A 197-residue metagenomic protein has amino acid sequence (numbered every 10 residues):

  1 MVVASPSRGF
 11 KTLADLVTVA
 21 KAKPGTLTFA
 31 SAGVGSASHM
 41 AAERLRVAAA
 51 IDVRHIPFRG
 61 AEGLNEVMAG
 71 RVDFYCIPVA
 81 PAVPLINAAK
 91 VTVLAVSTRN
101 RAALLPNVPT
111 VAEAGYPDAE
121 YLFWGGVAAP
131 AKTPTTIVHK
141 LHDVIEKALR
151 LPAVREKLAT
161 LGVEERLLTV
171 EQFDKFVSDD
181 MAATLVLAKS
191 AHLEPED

Functional and structural regions predicted by a protein language model:
M1-E62, F74, V111, W124-K157: Hinge/capping helix and adjacent helix->loop/strand transition within the periplasmic-binding protein
T12, G70-R71, P78, K90 (+5 more regions): Conserved functional loop/turn residues at catalytic and ligand-binding sites
A20, R44-A48, E62-Y75, A80-A88 (+1 more regions): Short helices/loops that flank or line small-molecule/ion binding pockets
T26, V34, A50-D73, L85 (+2 more regions): N-terminal (or domain-start) structured segment
T28, D73-I77, T92-A95, T184-V186: Paired acidic/hydrophobic, glycine-rich loop segments that form the ligand-binding mouth/hinge of periplasmic-binding
A48-I51, T135-D197: An extracytoplasmic/periplasmic, membrane-proximal ligand-sensing/linker region
F58, C76-P78, V96, Y121 (+1 more regions): Short beta-strand and adjacent tight-turn residues that come in two discontinuous sequence segments and form the edges
A82-R150: C-terminal lobe and pocket-closing loops of periplasmic/extracytoplasmic Venus-flytrap solute-binding proteins
